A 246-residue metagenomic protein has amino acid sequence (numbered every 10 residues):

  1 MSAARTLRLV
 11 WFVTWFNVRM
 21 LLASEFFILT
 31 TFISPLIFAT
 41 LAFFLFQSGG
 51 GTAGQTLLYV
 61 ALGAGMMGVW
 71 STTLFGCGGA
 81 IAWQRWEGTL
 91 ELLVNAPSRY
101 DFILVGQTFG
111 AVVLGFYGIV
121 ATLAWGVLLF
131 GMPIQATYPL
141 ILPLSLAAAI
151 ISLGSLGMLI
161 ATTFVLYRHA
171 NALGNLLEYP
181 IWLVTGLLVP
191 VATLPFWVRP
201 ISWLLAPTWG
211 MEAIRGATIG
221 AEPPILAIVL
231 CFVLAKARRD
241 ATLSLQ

Functional and structural regions predicted by a protein language model:
M1-Q246: Hydrophobic transmembrane alpha-helices and immediately adjacent juxtamembrane helices of multi-pass inner-membrane
